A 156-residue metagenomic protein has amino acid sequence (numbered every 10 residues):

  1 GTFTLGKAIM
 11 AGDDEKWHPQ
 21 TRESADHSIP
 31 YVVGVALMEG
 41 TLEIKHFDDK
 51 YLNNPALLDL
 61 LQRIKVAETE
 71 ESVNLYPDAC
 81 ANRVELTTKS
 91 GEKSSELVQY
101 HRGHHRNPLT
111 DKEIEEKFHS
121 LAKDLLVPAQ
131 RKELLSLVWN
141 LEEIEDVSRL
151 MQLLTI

Functional and structural regions predicted by a protein language model:
G1-I156: Terminal-appendage/accessory-domain detector
